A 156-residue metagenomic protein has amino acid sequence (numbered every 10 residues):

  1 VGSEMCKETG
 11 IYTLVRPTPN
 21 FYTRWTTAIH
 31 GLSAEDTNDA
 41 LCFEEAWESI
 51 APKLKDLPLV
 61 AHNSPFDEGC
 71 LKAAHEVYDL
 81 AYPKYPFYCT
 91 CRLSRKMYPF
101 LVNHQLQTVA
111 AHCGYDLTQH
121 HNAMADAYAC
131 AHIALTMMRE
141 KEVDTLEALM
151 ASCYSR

Functional and structural regions predicted by a protein language model:
S3-K84, P99-Q107, A111-H121: Conserved non-catalytic scaffold segment of RNase H-like nuclease domains
E8-T9, D56-L57, T90-L93, K141: A short, structure-level motif marking secondary-structure boundaries and short turns
R16-P19, L93-K96, S152-S155: Short, solvent-exposed coil/turn elements at secondary-structure transition points
S49, T108, A129-T136: Alpha-helical scaffold segments in soluble metabolic enzymes
L71, L93, C130-A134: Buried hydrophobic packing segments
A81-S94: Conserved beta-strand -> loop -> alpha-helix junction used to position metal-binding or nucleic-acid-contacting
D126: Conserved catalytic/binding loops enriched for acidic/polar residues
A131-R156: Acidic two-metal-ion nuclease catalytic site recognized across multiple nuclease folds, prominently DnaQ/RNase D-T
